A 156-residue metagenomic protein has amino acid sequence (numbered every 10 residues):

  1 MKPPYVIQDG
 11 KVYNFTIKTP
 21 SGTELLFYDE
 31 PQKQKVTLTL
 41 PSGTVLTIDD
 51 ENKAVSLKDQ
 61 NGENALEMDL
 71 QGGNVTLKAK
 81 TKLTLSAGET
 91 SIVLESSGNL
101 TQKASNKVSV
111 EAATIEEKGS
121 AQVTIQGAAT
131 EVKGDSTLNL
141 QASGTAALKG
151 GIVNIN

Functional and structural regions predicted by a protein language model:
M1-A112, E116-K118: Hydrophobic packing positions characteristic of elongated beta-solenoid/beta-helix-type spike/fiber shafts
K107, T114-N156: Long terminal segments
